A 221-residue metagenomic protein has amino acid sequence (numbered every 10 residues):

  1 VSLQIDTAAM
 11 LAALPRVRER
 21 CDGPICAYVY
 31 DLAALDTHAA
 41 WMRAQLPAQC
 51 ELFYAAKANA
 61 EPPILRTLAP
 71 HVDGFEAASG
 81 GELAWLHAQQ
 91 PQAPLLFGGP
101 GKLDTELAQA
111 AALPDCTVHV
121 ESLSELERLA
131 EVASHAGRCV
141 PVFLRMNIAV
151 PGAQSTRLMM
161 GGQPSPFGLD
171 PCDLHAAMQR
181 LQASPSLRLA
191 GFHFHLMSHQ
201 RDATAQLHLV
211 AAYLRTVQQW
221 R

Functional and structural regions predicted by a protein language model:
V1-V140, S184-R188, R215: A charged N-terminal "starter" segment
A55, P141-N147, H193-H195: Short beta-strand segments
V132, I148-R221: Active-site loop/helix belt of alpha/beta enzymes
